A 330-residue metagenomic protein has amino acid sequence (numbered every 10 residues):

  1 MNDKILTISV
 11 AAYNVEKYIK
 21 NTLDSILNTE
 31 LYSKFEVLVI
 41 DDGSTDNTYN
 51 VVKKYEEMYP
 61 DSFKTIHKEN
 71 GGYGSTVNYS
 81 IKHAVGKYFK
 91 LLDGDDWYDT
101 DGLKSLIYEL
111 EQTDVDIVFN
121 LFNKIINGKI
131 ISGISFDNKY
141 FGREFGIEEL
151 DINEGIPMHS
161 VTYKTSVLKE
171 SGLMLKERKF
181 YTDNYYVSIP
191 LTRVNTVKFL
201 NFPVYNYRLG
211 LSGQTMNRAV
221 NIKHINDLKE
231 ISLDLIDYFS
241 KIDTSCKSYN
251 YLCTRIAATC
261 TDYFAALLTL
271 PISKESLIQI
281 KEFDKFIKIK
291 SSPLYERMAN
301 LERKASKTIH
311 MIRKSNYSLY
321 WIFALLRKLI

Functional and structural regions predicted by a protein language model:
K4-T7, S25, E36, Y185: Cell-envelope/extracellular polymer assembly enzymes that use nucleotide-activated donors
V15-T29: Short, well-formed alpha-helical segments that are part of the catalytic scaffolds of diverse glycosyltransferases
K34-G43, K64-E69, G94: Short beta-strand/loop segment that forms part of the nucleotide-sugar
D41-N50, G72: A conserved acidic beta->alpha catalytic loop
K68-A84: Glycine-rich, basic loop-to-helix element that forms the pyrophosphate-binding segment of sugar-nucleotide handling
Y73, G94-K198, L209-I222: Donor-binding/catalytic cores of nucleotide-activated saccharide and glycerol-phosphate transferases/polymerases
F89: Short aromatic/hydrophobic "clamp" motif used to bind/position activated sugar donors
T269-I330: Membrane-interface aromatic/basic loop that binds lipid-linked glycans or pyrophosphate carriers, typified by
